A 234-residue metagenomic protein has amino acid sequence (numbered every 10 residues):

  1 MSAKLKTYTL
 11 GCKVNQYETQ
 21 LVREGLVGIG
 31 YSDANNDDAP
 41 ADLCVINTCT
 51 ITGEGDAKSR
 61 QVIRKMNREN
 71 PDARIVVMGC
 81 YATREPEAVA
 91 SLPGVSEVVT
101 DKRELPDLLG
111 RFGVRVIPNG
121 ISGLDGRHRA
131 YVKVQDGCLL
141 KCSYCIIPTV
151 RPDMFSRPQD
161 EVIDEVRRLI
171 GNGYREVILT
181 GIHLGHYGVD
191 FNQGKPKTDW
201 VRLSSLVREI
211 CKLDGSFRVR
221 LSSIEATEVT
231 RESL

Functional and structural regions predicted by a protein language model:
M1-D190, R202, E232: Proteins enriched for Cys/Gly/acidic motifs involved in redox and nucleic-acid/cofactor modification
A57-K58, N192-L234: Conserved AdoMet/S-adenosylmethionine-binding subsite of the radical SAM
